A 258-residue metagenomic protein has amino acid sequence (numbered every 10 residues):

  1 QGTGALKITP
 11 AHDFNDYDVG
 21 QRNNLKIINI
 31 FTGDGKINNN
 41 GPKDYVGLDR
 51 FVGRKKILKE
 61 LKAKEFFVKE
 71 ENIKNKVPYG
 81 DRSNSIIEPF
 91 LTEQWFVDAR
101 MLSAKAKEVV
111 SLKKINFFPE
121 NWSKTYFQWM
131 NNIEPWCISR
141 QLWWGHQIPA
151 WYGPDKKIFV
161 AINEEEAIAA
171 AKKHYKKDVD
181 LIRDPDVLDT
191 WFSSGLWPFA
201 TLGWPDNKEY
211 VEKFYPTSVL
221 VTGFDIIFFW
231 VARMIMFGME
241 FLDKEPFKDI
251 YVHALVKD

Functional and structural regions predicted by a protein language model:
G2-D155: Residue patterns forming the tRNA-binding/recognition surfaces of aminoacyl-tRNA synthetases and related DALR
L6, H12, G35, L112-F118 (+3 more regions): Conserved active-site neighborhood of enzyme catalytic/cofactor-binding cores
